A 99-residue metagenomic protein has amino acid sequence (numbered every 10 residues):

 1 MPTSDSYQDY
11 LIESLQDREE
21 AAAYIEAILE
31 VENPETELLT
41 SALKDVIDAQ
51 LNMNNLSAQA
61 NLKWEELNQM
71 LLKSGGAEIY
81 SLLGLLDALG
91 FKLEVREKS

Functional and structural regions predicted by a protein language model:
M1-A42: N-terminal flexible/basic segments that precede or flank functional cores
T3, V95-S99: Short, charged recognition helix plus adjacent turn of helix-turn-helix-like nucleic-acid-binding domains
D48-Q69: Short alpha-helical DNA-recognition segment
Q50-N52, A77-Y80: Residue-level signal for the short linker/turn that defines the boundary of a DNA-recognition helix
L72-K73: Residue-level detection of the helix-turn-helix DNA-binding "recognition helix"
E78-R96: DNA major-groove recognition helix of helix-turn-helix/homeodomain DNA-binding modules
